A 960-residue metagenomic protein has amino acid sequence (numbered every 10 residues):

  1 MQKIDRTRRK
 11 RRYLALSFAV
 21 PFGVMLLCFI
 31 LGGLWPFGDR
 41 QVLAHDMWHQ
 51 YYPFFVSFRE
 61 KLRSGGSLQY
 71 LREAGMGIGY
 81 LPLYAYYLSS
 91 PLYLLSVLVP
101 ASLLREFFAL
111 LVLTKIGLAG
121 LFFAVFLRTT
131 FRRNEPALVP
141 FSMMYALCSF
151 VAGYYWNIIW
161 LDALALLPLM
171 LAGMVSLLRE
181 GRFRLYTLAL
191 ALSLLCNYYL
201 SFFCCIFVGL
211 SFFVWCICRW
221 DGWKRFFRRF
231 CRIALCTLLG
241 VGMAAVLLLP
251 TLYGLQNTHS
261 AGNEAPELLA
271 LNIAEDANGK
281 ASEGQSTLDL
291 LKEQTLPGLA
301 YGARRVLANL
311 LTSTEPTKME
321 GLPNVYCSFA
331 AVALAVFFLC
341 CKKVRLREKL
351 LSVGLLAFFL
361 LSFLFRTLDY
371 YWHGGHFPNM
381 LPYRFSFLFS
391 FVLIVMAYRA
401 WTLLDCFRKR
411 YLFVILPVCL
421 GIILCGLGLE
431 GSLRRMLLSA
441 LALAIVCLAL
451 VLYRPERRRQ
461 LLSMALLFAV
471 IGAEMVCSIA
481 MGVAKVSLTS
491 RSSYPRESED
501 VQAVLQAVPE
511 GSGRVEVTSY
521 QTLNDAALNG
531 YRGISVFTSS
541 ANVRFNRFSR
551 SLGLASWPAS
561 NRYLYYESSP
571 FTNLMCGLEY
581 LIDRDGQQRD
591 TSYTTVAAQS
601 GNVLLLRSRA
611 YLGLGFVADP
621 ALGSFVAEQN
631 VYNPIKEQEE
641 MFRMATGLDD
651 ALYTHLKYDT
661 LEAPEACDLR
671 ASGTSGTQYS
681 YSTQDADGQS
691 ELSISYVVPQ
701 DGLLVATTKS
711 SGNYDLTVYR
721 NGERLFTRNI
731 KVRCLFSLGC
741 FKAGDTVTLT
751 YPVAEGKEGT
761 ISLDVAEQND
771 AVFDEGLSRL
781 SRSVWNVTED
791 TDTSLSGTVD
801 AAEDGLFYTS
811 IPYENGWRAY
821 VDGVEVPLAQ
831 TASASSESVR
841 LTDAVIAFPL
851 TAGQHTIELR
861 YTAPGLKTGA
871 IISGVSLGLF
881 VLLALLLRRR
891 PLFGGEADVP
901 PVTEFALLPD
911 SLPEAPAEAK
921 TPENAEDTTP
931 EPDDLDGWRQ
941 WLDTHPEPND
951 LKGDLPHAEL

Functional and structural regions predicted by a protein language model:
M1-L34, R228-I233, T237, L452-L467 (+4 more regions): Start-transfer (signal-anchor) and selected internal transmembrane alpha helices of multi-pass inner/ER membrane
Q2-K10, F54, D659-P909, E959: Active-site-proximal, structured, solvent-exposed surfaces of multi-pass membrane proteins that position macromolecular
P21-M25, L113-T130, E135-W220, R229-T258 (+1 more regions): Membrane-embedded helix bundles of polyisoprenyl
L26-F37, E60-L62, L95-S102, P136-N157 (+6 more regions): Membrane-interface helix-loop junctions at the exits of transmembrane helices
L31-F131, E135-P168, L192, C196 (+2 more regions): Active-site lumenal/periplasmic loops and adjacent helix-entry segments of GT-C-fold, multi-pass membrane
H45, H49-L62, P91, F230 (+4 more regions): Periplasmic/ER-lumenal interhelical loops and adjacent helix-loop junctions in multi-pass membrane proteins
L190, V470-S490, V504-M575, L612 (+7 more regions): Extracytoplasmic/lumenal acceptor-recognition loop(s) of multi-pass membrane glycoenzymes
L200, L350-E497, A852-E904: Contiguous transmembrane helix-bundle modules in multi-pass membrane proteins
